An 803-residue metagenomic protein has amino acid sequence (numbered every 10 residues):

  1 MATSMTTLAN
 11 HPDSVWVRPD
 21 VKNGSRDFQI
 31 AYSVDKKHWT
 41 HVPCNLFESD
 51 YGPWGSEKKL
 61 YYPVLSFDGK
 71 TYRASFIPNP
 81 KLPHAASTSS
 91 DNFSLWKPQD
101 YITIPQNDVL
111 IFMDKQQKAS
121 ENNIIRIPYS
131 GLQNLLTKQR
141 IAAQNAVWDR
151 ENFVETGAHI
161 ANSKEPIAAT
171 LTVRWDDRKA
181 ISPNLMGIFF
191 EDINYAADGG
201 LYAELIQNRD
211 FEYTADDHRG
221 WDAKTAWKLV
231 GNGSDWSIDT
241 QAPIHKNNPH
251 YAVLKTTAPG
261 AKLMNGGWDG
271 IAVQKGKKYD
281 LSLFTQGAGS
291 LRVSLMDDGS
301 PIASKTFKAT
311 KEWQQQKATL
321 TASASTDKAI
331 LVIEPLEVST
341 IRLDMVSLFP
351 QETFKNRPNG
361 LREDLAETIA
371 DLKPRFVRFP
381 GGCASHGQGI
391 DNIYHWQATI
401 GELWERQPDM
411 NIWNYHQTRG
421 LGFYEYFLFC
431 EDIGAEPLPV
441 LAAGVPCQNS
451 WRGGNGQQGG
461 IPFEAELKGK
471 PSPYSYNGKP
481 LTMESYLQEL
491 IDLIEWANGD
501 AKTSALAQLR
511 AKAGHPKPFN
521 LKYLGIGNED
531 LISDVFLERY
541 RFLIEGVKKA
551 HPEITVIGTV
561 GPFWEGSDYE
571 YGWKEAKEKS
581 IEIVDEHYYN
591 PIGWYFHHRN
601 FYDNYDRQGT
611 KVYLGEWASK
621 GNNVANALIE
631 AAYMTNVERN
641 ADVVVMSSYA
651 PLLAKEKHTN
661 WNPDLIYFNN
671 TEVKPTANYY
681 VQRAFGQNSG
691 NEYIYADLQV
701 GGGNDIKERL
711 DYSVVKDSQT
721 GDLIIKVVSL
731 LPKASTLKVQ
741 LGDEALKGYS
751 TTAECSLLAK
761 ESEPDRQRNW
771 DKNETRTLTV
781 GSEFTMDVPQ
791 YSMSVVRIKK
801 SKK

Functional and structural regions predicted by a protein language model:
M1-A161: Carbohydrate-active catalytic/glycan-binding domains of CAZyme proteins, especially the secreted or lumenal ectodomains
D149-R419, E436-L438, G453-P473, P480-L481 (+6 more regions): Extracellular and organelle-lumenal recognition/adhesion modules and their flexible linkers in secreted
L320-S323, I330, T353, R357-P374 (+6 more regions): An active-site-proximal structural segment forming one wall of the substrate-binding cleft that immediately precedes
P335, P350, P380-G381, Q448 (+2 more regions): Active-site groove signature of glycoside hydrolases
Q448-Q458, A511, H515-P518, P562-N590 (+1 more regions): Substrate-binding cleft/loops of secretory-pathway carbohydrate-active enzymes
E545-K548, P552-T555, W573-A576, E582-N688 (+2 more regions): Catalytic-core region of carbohydrate-active enzymes that cleave or remodel glycosidic bonds
E708-Y749, S794-V795: Carbohydrate-binding surface patches
L746-P789: Acidic, Ser/Thr/Pro-rich beta/coil linker or hinge segments at domain junctions
